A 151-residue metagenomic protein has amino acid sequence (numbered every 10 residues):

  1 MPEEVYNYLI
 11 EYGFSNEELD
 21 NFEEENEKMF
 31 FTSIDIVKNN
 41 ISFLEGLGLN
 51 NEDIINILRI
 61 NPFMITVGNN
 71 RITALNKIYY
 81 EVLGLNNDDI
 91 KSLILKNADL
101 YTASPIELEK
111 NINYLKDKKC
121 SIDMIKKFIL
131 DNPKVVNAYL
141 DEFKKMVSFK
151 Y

Functional and structural regions predicted by a protein language model:
M1-Y151: Long amphipathic alpha-helical repeat/alpha-solenoid cores
